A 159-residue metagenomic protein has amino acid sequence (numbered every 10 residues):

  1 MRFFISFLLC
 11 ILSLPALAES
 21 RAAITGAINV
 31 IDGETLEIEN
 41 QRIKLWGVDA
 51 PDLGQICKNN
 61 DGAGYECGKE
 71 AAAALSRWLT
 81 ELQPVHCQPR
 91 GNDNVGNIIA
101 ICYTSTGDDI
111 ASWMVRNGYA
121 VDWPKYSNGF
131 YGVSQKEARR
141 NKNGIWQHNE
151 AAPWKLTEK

Functional and structural regions predicted by a protein language model:
M1-L8: Sec-dependent signal peptide recognition, specifically the positively charged N-region followed immediately by
F4, L14-K159: Small beta-barrel nucleic-acid-binding modules, primarily SNase/OB-fold domains and secondarily Tudor-like barrels
